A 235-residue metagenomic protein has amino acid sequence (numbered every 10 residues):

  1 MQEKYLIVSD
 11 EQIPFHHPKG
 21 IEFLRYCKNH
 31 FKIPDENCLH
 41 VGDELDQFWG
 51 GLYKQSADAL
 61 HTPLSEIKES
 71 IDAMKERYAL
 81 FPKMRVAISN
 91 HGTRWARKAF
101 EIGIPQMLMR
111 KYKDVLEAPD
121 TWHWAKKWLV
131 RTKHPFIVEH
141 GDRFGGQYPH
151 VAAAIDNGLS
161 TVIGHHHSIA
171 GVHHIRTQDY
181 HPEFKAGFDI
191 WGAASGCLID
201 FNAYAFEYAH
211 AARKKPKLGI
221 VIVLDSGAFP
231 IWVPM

Functional and structural regions predicted by a protein language model:
M1, A79-L80, A154-D156: Short hydrophobic "helix-edge" motifs at membrane interfaces and signal-peptide entry regions
M1-K4, H30-K32, G227-M235: Short amphipathic alpha-helical segments
M1-L6, V130-I137, I190: Beta-strand-turn-beta hairpins that frame and shape the catalytic cleft of phosphate-ester-processing enzymes
K4-P119: Core catalytic region of metal-dependent phosphoesterases/phosphodiesterases, especially metallo-beta-lactamase-like
L6, R85, W122-K126, E139 (+1 more regions): General small-molecule cofactor/ligand-binding pocket signal
V86-H91, W124-W128, I231-P234: Acidic carboxylate-rich catalytic motifs and surrounding loops in phosphoryl-/glycosyl-chemistry enzymes
L116-K133: Short acidic low-complexity segments
P135-V233: Conserved beta-sheet core of the metallophosphoesterase superfamily
